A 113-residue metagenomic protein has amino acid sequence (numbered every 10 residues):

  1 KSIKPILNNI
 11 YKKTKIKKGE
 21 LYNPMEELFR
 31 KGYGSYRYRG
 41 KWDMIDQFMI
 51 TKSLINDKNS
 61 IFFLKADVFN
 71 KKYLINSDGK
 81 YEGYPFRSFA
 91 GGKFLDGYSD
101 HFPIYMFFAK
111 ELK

Functional and structural regions predicted by a protein language model:
K1-K113: Metal-dependent phosphoester-hydrolase catalytic domains
